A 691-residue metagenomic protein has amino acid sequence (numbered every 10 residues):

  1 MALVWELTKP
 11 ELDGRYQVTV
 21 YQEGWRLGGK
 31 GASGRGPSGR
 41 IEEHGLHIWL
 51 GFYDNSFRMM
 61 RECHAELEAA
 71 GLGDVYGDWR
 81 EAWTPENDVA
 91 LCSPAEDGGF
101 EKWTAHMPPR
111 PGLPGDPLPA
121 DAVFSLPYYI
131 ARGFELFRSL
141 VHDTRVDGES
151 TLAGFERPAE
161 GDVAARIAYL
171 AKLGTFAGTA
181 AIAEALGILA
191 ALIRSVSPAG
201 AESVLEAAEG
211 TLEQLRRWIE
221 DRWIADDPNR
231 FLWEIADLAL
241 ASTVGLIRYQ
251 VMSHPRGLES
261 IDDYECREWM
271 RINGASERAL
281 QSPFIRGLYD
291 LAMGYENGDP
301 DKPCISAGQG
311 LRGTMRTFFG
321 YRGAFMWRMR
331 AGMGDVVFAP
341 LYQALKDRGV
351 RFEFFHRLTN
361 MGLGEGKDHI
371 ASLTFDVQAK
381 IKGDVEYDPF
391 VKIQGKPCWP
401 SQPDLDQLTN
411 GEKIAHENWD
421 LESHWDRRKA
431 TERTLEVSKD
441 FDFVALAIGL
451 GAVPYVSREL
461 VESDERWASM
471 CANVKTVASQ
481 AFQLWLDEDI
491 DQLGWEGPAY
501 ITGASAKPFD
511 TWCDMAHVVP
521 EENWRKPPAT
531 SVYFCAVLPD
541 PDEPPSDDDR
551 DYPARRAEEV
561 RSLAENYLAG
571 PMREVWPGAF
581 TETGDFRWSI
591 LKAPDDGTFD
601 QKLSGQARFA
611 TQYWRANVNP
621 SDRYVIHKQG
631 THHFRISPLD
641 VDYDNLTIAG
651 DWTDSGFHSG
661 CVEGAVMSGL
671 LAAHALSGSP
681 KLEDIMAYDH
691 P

Functional and structural regions predicted by a protein language model:
A2, G51, N55-R58, E265 (+3 more regions): Short amphipathic alpha-helical face segments that pack within enzyme cores and frequently flank/anchor catalytic
L3-Y16, A344-V350: A short, Lys/Arg-enriched amphipathic alpha-helix followed by its capping loop at the start of a domain
L7-R35: Glycine-rich FAD pyrophosphate-binding loop
S38-G161, A165, A201-W218: Dinucleotide-binding Rossmann-like beta1-alpha1 core, especially the glycine-rich loop that anchors the ADP
E68-E81, A275-R286, E574-L591: Short, surface-exposed acidic
A69-A82, F354-F355, K681-H690: Short, glycine/acidic-rich hinge or "gate" loops at secondary-structure transitions that mediate conformational
G133-T431, E436: Active-site/ligand-binding neighborhood in enzyme catalytic cores
A164-I167, I224, L240-R248, M252-R256 (+9 more regions): C-terminal segments that line or cap access tunnels to active or ligand-binding sites in enzymes and enzyme-associated
